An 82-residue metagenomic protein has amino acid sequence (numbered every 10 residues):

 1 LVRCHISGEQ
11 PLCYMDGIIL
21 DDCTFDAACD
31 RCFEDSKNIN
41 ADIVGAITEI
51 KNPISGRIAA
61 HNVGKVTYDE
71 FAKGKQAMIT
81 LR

Functional and structural regions predicted by a protein language model:
G8-Y14, A28-E34, K51-S55: Short glycine/acidic-rich loop motifs that flank beta-strands on beta-rich extracellular proteins
M15-I19, D35-N40: Short "repeat-start/strand-capping" segments in structured domains, especially the N-termini of parallel beta-helix
I18-I19, C32, K75-M78: Residue-level detector of solvent-exposed, low-hydrophobicity positions
N38-R82: Terminal non-domain segments
